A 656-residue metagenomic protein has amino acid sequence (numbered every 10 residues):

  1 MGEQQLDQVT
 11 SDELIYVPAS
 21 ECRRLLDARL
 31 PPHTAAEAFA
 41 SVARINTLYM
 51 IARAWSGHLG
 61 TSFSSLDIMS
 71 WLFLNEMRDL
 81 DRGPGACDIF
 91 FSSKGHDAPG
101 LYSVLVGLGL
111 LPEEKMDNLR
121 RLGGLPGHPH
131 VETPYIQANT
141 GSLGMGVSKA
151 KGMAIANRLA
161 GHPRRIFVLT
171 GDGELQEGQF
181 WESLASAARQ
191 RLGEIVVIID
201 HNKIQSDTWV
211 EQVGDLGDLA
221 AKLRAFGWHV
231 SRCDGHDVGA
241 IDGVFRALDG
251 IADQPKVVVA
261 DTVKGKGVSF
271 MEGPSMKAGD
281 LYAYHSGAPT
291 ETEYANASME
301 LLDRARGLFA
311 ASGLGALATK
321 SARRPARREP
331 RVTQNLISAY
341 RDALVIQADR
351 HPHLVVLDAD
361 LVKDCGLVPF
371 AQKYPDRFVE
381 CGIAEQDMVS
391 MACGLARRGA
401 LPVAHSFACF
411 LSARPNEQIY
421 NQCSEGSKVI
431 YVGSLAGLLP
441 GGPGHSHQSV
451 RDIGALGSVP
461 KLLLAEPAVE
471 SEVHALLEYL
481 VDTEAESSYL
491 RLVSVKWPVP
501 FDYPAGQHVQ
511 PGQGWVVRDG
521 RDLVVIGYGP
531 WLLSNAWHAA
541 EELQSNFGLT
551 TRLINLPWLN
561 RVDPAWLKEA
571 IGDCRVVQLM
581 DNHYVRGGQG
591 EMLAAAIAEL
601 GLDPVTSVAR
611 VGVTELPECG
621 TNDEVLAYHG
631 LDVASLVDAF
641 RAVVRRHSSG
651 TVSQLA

Functional and structural regions predicted by a protein language model:
G2-F167, R306-R491, K496-W497, G506-H508 (+1 more regions): Thiamine diphosphate
E37, R121-I136, M145, K149 (+8 more regions): Thiamine diphosphate
T170: Short hydrophobic beta-strand that contains or immediately precedes a catalytic carboxylate
G173, Q422, Q578: Alpha-helical transition-metal enzyme core signature, strongest for iron centers
G173-F180, D234-D242, F410-L411, P467-H474 (+1 more regions): Active-site glycine- and acidic-residue-rich loops that bind and position anionic ligands or nucleotide-like cofactors
